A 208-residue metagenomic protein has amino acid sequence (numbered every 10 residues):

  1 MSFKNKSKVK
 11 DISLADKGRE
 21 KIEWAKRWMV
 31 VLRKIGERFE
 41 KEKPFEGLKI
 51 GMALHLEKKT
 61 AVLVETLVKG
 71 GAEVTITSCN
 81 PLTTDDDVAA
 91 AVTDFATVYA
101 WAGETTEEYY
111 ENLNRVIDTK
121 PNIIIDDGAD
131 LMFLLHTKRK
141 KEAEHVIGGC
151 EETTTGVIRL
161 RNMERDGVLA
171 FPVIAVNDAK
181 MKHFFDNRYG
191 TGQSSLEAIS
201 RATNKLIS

Functional and structural regions predicted by a protein language model:
S2-F45, S78-T83, A89-S208: Glycine/serine-rich phosphate-binding loop and adjoining beta1-alpha1 elements at the start of nucleotide-handling
E46-L48, G70: A generic structural signal for short beta-strands and their flanking turns/coil linkers
K49-K58: Short, glycine-rich nucleotide/cofactor-binding loops
E57-G71: Histidine-anchored nucleotide/phosphate-binding helix
V74-T75: Short beta-strand element of Class I
